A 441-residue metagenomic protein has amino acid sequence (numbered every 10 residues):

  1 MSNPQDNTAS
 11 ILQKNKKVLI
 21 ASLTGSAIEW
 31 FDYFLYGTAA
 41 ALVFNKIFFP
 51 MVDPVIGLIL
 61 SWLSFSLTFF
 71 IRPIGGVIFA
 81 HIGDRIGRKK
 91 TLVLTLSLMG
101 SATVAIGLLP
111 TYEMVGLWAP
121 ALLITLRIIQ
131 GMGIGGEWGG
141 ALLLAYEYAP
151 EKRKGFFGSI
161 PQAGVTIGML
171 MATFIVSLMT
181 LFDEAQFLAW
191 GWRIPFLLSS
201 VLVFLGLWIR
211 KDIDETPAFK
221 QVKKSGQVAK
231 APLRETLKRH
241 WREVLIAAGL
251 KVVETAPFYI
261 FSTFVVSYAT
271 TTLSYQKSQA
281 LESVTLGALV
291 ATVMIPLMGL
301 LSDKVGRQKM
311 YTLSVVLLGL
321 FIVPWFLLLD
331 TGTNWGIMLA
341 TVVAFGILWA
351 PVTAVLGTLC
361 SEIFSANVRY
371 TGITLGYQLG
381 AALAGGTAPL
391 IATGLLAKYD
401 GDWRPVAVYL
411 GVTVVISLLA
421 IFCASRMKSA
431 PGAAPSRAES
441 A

Functional and structural regions predicted by a protein language model:
G37-T38, W241-V290, A384-P389: Extracytoplasmic gate region of multi-pass secondary transporters
P50, S97-G116, L317-G332: C-terminal ends and interior cores of transmembrane alpha-helices in multi-pass membrane transporters/permeases
G76-R88, I295-R307: Helix-to-loop junctions at the C-terminal end of transmembrane segments in multipass secondary transporters
R85-S97, K304-V315: Cytoplasmic membrane-interface "Motif A"-like loop-to-helix N-cap segments of 12-TM Major Facilitator Superfamily
G155-T180, T374-A388: Glycine-rich segments within core transmembrane alpha-helices of 12-TM secondary carriers
V165-R210: Helix-loop-helix hairpin linking two adjacent transmembrane segments in secondary transporters
G206-I213, L359, G411-S440: Multi-pass alpha-helical transporter architecture, strongest for 12-TM Major Facilitator/SLC carriers used
Q308-V355: C-terminal transmembrane helical hairpin of 12-TM major facilitator-type secondary transporters
